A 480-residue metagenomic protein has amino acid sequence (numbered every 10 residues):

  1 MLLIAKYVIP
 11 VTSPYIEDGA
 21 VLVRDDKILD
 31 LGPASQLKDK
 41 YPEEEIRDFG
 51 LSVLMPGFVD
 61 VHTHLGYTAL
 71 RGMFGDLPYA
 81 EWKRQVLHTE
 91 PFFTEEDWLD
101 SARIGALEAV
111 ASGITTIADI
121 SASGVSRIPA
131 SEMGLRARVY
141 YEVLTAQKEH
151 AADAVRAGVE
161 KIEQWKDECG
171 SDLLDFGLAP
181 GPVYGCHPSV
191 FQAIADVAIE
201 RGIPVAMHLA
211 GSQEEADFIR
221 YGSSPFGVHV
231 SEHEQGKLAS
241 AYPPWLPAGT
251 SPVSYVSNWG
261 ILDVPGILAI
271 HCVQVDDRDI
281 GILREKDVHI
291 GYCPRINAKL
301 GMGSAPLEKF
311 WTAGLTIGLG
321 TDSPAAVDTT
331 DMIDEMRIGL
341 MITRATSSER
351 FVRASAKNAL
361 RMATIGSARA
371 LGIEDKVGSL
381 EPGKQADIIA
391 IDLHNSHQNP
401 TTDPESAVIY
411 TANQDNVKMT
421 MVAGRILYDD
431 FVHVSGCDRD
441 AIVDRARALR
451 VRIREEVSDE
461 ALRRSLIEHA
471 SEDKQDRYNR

Functional and structural regions predicted by a protein language model:
M1-G19, R24-L29, K40, L209 (+1 more regions): Active-site microenvironment of metallo-dependent hydrolases
Q36-M55: Active-site metal-binding motif and surrounding structural segment of the metallo-beta-lactamase
V53, R71-L135, R156-G170, R447-V451 (+1 more regions): Alpha-helical scaffold segments that flank or form the walls of functional sites
G57-T68, P204-Q213: Histidine-centered catalytic micro-motifs
H64, A122-S123, E142-A146, A179-V183 (+4 more regions): Active-site beta-loop-alpha junctions enriched in small/polar residues
A69-D100, R138-L144, Q213-V264, I338-A354: Active-site gating loops and adjacent loop-to-helix segments of metal-dependent hydrolytic enzymes
I128-P129, V155-H289, G301-I317, D375: Histidine/acidic residue-rich metal-binding segments in metalloenzymes
V228, N258-L262, E308-N395, T411-A412: His/Asp/Glu-enriched, well-ordered alpha-helical/loop segment that forms or immediately abuts the divalent-metal
